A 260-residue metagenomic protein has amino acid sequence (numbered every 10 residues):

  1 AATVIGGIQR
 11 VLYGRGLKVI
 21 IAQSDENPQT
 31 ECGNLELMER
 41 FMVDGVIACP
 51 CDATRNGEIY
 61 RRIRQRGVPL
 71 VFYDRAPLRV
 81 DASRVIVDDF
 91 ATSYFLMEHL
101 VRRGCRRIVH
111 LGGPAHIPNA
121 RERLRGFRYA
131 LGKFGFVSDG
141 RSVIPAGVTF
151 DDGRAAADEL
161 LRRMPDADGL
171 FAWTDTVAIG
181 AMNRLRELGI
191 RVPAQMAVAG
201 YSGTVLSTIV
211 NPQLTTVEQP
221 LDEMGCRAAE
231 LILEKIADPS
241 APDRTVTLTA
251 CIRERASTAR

Functional and structural regions predicted by a protein language model:
A1-V4: A structural motif shared across PLP-dependent enzymes of the aminotransferase-like
G6-I21, Q29, G33-D44, T54-G57 (+1 more regions): Bacterial carbohydrate/catabolite-sensing allosteric modules
S24: Short "lid" loop at the C-terminus of a central beta-strand within the Rossmann-like core of SAM-dependent
